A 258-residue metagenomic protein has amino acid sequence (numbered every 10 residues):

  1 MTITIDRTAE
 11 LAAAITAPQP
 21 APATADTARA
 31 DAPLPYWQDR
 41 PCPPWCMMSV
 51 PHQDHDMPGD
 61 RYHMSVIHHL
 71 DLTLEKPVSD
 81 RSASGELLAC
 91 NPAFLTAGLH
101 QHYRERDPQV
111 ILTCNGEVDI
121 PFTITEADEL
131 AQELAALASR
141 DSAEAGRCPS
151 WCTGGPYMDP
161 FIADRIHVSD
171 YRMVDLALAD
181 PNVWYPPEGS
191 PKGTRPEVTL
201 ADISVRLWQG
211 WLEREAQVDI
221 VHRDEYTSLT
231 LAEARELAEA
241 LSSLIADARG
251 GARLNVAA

Functional and structural regions predicted by a protein language model:
M1-D128, A135-A258: Positively charged, low-complexity terminal tracts and the immediately adjacent first secondary-structure elements
